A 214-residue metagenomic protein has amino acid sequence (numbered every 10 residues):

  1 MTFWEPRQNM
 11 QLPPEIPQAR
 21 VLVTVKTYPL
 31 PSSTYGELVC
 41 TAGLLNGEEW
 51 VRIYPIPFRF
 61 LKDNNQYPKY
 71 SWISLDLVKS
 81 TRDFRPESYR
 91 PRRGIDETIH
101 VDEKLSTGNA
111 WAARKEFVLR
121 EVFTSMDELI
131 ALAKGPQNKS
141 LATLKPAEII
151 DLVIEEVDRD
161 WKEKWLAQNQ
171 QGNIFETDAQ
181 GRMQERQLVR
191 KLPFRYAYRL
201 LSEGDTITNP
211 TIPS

Functional and structural regions predicted by a protein language model:
M1-W4, I16, V101-S214: Nucleic-acid-binding small beta-barrel platforms of the OB/S1 family and closely associated recruitment extensions
F3-T81: N-terminal ordered "arm"
D76-D83, E97, G204: Short loop/turn segments at secondary-structure transitions that flank enzyme active sites
T81-P91: Short, Lys/Arg- and Gly-enriched loop/turn segments at beta-strand edges
R93-H100: Short edge-strand/loop segments of extracellular domains
